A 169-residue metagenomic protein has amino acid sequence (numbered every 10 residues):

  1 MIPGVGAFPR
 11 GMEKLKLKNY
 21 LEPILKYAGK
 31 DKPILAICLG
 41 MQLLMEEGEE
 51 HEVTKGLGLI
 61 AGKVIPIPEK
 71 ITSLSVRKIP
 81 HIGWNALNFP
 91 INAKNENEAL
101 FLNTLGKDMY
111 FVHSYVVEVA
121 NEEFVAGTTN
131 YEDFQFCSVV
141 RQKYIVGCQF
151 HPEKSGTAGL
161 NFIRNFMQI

Functional and structural regions predicted by a protein language model:
M1-P3: Structural motif
G6-H81: Cysteine-nucleophile active-site neighborhood
N19, E96, A158: Short, conserved clusters of charged catalytic residues that mark active-site and nucleotide-handling motifs
C38, H113, H151: Histidine-centered divalent metal-coordination motifs
G48-Y131: Pocket-forming structural segment of enzyme catalytic cores
G106, R141-V146: Beta-strand-turn-beta hairpins that frame and shape the catalytic cleft of phosphate-ester-processing enzymes
F134-R141: Short, surface-exposed beta-strand/loop micro-motifs that present aromatic residues
I145-I169: Acyltransferase
